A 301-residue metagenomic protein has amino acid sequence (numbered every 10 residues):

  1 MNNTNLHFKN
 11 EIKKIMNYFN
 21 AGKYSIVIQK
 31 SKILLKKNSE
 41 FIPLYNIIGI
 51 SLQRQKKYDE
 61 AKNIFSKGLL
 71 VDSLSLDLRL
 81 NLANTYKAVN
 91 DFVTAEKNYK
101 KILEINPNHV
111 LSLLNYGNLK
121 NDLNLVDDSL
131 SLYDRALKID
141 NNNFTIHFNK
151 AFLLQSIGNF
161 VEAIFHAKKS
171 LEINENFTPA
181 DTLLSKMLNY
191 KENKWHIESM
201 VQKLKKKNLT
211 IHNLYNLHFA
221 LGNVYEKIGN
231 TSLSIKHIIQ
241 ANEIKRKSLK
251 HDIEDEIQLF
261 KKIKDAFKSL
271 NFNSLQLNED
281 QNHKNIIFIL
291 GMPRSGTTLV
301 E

Functional and structural regions predicted by a protein language model:
M1-E301: Alpha-helical solenoid repeat scaffolds of the TPR/TPR-like class and their adjacent stem/linker regions that mediate
